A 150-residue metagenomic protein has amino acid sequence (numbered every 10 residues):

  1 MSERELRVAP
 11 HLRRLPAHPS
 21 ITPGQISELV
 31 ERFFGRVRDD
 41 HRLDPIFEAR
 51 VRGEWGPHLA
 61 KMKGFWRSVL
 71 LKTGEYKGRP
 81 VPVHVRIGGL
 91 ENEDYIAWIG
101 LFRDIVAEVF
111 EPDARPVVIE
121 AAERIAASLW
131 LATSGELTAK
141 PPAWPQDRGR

Functional and structural regions predicted by a protein language model:
M1-R150: Core of compact, soluble alpha-helical bundle domains
